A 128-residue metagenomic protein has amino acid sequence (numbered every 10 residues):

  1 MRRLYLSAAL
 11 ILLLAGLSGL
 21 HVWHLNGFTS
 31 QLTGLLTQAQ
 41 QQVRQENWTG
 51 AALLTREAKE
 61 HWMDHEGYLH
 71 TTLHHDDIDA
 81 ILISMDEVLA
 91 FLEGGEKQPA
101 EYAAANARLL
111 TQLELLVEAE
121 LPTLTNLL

Functional and structural regions predicted by a protein language model:
M1-G34, Q38, R56-L128: C-terminal-biased regions
T33-G50: Short extracytoplasmic/periplasmic juxtamembrane "stem" segments immediately C-terminal to an N-terminal membrane anchor
